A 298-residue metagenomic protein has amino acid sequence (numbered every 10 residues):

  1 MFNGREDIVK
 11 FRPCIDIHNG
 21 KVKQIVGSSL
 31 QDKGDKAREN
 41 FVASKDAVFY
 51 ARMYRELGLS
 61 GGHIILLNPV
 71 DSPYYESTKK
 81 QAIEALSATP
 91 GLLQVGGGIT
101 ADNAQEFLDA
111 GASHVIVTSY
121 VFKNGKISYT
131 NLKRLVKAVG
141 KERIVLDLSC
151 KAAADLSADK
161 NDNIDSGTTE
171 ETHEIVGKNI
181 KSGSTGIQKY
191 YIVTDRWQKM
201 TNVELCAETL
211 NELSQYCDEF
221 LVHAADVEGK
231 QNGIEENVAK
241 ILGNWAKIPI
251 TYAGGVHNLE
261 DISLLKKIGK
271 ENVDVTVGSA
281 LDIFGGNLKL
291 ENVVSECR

Functional and structural regions predicted by a protein language model:
D7-F11, G58-G61, T89-L93, A112-S113 (+4 more regions): Short, well-ordered coil/turn segments that N-cap beta-strands
D16, Y54, G62, F107 (+4 more regions): Conserved, mostly hydrophobic/aromatic
H18-N19, K23-K33, L108-V227: Conserved anion-binding
S28-R52: Short catalytic helix/loop segments, enriched in acidic residues and glycine and frequently bearing histidine
D32, E56-L92, G98-A110: N-terminal active-site wall of soluble small-molecule enzyme domains
P69, E106-N131, A224-G229, Y252-D261 (+1 more regions): Glycine-rich phosphate-binding active-site loops on the catalytic face of alpha/beta enzymes
S72-Q94, L132-L148, G233-N258: Alpha-helix-loop-beta-strand connector modules within alpha/beta enzyme cores
A88-H114, A154, N237-N272: Catalytic cores of alpha/beta
